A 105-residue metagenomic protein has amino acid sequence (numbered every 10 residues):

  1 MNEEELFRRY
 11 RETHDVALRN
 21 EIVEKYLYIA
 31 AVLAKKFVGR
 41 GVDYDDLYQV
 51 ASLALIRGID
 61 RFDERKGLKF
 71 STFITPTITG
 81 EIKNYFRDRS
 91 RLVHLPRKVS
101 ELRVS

Functional and structural regions predicted by a protein language model:
M1-H94, S105: Alpha-helical promoter-recognition and RNA polymerase-docking modules of transcription initiation factors, dominated by
L95-E101: Short, Lys/Arg-enriched anionic-surface-contact patches
